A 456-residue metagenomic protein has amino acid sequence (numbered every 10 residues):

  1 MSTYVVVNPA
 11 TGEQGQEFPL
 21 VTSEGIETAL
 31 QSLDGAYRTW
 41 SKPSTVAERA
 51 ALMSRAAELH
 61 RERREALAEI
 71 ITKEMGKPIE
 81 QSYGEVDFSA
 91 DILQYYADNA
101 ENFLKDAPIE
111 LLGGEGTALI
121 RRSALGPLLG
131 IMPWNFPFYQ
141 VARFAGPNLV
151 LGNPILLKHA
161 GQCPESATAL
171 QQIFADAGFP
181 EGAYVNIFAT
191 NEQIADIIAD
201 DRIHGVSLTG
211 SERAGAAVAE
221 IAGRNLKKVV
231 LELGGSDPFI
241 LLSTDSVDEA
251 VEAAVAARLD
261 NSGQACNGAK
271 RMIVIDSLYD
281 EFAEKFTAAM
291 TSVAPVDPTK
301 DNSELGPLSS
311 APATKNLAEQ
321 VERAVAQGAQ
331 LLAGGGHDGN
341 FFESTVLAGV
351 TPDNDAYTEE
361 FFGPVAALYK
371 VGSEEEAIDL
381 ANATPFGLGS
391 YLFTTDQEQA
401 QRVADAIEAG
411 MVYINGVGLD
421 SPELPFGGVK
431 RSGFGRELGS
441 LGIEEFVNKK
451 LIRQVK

Functional and structural regions predicted by a protein language model:
M1-G116: N-terminal Rossmann-like NAD(P)+-binding subdomain of aldehyde/semialdehyde dehydrogenases
M1-Y4, A269, L388: Short loop/turn microsegments at loop-to-beta-strand junctions
T11-E17, I203, I240, Q327 (+1 more regions): Conserved C-terminal structural/oligomerization subdomain of aldehyde/semialdehyde dehydrogenase
G12, R49, I71, L93 (+10 more regions): Residue-level signal for inorganic ion chemistry
Q14-V21, R38-K42, L129-G130, F239-L242 (+5 more regions): Short, well-ordered beta-strand elements within core beta-sheets of diverse protein domains
G15, R213-T351, I414: ALDH superfamily catalytic-core signature
Y37, S41, A57-R64, A68 (+18 more regions): Structural signal for hydrophobic packing residues in well-ordered secondary-structure cores of soluble enzyme domains
A107-E249, V371: Rossmann-like NAD(P) dinucleotide-binding subdomain of oxidoreductase/dehydrogenase enzymes
